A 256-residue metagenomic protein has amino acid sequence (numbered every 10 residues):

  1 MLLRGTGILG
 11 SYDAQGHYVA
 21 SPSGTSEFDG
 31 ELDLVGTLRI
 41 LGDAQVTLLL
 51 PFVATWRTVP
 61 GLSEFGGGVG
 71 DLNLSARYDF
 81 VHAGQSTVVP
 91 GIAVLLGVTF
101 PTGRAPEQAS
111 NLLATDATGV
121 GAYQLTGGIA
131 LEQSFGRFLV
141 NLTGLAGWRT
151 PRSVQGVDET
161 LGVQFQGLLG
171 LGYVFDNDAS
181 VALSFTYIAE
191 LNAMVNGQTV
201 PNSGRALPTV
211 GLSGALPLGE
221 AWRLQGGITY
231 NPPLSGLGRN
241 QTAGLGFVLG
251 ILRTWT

Functional and structural regions predicted by a protein language model:
M1, G30-L34, G70-A76, I92 (+5 more regions): Hydrophobic, lipid-facing positions within transmembrane beta-strands of outer-membrane proteins
M1-G7, L48-F52, I92-F100, L142-W148 (+2 more regions): Transmembrane beta-barrel strands of outer-membrane/channel proteins
L3, L38, L50, Y78-F80 (+6 more regions): Residue-level signature of outer-membrane beta-barrel architecture
L3-E31, N111-T115: Surface-exposed strand-loop-strand hairpins of Gram-negative outer-membrane beta-barrel proteins
I8-P22, E159-T256: Outer membrane beta-barrel transmembrane domains
P22-S75, D79: Long, hydrophobic/aromatic-enriched structural stretches that serve as scaffold segments
D43, V81-G91, G136-F138, D178 (+2 more regions): Short loop/turn motifs that connect adjacent beta-strands in outer-membrane beta-barrel proteins
A54-L161: Outer-membrane pore/translocation modules
